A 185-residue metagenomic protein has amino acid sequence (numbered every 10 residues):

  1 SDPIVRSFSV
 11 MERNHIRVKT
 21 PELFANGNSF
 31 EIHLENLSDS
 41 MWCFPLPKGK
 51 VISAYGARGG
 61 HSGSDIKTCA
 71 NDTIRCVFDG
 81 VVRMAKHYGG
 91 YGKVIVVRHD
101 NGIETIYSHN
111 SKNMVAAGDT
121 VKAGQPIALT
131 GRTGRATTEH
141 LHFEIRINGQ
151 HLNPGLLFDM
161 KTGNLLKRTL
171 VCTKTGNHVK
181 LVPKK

Functional and structural regions predicted by a protein language model:
S1-A54, N164-K185: Polar/charged, compositionally biased leader and regulatory segments
W42-V171, T175-L181: Catalytic cores of peptidoglycan-degrading enzymes
